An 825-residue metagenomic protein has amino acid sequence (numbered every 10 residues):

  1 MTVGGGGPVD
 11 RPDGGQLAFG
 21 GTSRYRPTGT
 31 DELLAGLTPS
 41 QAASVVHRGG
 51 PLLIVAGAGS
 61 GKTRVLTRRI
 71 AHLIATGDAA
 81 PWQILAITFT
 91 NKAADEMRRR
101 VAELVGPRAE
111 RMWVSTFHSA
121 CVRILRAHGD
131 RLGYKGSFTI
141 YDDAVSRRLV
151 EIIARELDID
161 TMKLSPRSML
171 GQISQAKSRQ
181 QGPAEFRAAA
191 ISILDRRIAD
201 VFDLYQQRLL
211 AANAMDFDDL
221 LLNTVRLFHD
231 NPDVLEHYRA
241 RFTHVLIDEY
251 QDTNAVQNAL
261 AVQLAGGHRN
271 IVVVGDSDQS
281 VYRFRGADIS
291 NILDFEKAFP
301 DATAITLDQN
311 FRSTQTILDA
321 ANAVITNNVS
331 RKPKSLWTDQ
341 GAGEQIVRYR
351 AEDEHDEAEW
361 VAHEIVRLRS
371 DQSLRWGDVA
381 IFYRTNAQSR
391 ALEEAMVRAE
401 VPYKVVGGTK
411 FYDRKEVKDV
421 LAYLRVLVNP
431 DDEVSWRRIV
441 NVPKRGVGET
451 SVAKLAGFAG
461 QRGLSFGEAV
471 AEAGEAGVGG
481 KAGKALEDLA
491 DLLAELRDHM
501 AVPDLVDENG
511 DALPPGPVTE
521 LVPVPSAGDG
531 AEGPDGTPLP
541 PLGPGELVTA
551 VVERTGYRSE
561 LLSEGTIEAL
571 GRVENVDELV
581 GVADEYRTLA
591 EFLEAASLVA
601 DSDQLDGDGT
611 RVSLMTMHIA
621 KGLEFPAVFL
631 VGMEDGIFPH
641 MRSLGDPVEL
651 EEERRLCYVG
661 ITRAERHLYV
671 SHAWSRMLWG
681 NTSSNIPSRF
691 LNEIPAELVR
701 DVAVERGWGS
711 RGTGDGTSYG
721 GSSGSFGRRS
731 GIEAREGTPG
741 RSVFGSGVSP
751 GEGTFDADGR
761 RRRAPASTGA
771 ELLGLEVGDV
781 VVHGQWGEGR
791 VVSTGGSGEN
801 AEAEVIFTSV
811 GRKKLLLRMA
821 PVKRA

Functional and structural regions predicted by a protein language model:
T2-D10, E151-A214, D218, P232 (+3 more regions): Basic/charged alpha-beta structural segments of nucleotide/phosphate-handling enzymes
T2-G20, T28-D31, L374, T566-I567 (+5 more regions): Accessory/regulatory regions of helicases
T2-L34, L66, H72, I247 (+8 more regions): Conserved RecA-like helicase ATPase core segment that couples NTP binding/hydrolysis to strand translocation
R24, P81-Q172, K177, Q181-A190 (+4 more regions): Conserved P-loop NTPase-based nucleic-acid remodeling module centered on helicase motor cores
Y25-R26, L33-V46, G50-A58, R64-L66 (+8 more regions): Conserved helicase NTPase motor core
A58-L66, I70, P81, G129 (+8 more regions): Helicase P-loop NTPase motor core
D78-Q83, E103-M112, H128-Y141, I152-L164 (+10 more regions): Short, polar/flexible loop-turn hinges at active-site or ligand-entry regions and domain interfaces
I191, H244, S389-V401, R414 (+4 more regions): Conserved helicase C-terminal RecA-like lobe
